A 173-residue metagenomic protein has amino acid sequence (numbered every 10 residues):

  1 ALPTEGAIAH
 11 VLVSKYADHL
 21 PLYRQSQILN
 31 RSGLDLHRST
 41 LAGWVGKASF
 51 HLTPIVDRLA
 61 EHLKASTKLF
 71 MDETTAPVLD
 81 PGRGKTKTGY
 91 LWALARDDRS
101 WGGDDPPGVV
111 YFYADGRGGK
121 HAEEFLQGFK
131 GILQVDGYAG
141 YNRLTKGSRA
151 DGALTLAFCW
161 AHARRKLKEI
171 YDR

Functional and structural regions predicted by a protein language model:
A1-R173: Catalytic center-proximal scaffold of phosphoryl-transfer enzymes
